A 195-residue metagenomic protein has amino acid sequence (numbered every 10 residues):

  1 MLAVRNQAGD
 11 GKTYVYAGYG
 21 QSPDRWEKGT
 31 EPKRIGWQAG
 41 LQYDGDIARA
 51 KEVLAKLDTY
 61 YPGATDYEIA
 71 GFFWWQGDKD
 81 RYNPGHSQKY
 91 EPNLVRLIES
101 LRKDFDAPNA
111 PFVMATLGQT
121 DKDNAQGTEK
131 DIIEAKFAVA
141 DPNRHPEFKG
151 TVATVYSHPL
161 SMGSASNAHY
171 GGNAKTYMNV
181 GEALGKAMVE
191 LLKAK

Functional and structural regions predicted by a protein language model:
M1-K195: Cell-envelope and extracellular/periplasmic
